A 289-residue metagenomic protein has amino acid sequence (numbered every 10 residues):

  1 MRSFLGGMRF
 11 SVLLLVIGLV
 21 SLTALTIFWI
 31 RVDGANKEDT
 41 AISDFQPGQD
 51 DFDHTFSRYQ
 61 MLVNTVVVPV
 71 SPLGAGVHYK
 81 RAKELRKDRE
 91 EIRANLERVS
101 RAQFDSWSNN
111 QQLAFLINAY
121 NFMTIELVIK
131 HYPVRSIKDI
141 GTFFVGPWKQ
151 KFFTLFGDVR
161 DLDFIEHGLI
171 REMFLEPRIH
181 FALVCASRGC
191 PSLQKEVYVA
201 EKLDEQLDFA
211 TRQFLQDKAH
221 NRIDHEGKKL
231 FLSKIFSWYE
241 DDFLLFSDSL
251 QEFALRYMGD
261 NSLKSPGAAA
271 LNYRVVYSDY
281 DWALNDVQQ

Functional and structural regions predicted by a protein language model:
R2-L19: N-terminal Sec-pathway targeting helices
F10-S11, L22, Q150, L271: Intrinsically disordered, low-complexity, compositionally biased regions/tails
L19-W29: Hydrophobic alpha-helical membrane-insertion segments, chiefly the h-region of N-terminal signal peptides
F28-I117, N121-Q289: Interaction/scaffold regions that mediate signaling and macromolecular assembly across diverse proteins
